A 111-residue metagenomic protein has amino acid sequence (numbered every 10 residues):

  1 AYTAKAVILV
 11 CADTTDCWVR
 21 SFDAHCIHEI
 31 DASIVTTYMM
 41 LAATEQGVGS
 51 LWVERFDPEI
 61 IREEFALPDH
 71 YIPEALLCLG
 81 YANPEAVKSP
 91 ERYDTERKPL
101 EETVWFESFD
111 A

Functional and structural regions predicted by a protein language model:
A1-A32: Glycine/small-residue-rich phosphate/adenosyl-binding loop
D13-C17, P58-E59, N83: Short, charged/polar surface micro-motifs in flexible loops or helix N-caps
Y38-M39: Aromatic/hydrophobic pocket-lining residues that form π-stacking "cages" and hydrophobic walls in ligand
A43: Hydrophobic pocket-lining residues that define ligand/cofactor binding sites across diverse proteins
G47: Structured binding elements
S50-E54: Short beta-strand segments at enzyme active-site cores
I61-P73: Short, electropositive alpha-helical surface patch
A75-A111: C-terminal helix-cap and adjacent tail motif
